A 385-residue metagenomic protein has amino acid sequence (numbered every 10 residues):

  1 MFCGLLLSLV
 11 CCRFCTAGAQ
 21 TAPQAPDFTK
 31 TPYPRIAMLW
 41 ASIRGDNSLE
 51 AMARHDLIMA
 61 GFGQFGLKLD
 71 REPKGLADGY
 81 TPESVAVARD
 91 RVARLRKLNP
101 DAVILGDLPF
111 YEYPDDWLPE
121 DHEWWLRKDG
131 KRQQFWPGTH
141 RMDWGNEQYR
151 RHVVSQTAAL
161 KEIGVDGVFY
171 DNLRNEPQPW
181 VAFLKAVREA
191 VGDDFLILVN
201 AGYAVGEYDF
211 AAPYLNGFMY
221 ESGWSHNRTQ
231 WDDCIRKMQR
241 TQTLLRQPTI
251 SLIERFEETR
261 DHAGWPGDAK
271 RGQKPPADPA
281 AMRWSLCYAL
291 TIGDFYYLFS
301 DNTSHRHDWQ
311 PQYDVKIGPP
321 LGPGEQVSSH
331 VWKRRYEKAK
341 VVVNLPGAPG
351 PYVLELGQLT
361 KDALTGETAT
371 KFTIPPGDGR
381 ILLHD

Functional and structural regions predicted by a protein language model:
F2-R13: Bacterial N-terminal signal peptides
R13-Q20: Signal peptide processing junction and immediate N-terminal pro/mature segment of secreted/exported proteins
Q20-D385: Glycan-processing catalytic domains of CAZymes
